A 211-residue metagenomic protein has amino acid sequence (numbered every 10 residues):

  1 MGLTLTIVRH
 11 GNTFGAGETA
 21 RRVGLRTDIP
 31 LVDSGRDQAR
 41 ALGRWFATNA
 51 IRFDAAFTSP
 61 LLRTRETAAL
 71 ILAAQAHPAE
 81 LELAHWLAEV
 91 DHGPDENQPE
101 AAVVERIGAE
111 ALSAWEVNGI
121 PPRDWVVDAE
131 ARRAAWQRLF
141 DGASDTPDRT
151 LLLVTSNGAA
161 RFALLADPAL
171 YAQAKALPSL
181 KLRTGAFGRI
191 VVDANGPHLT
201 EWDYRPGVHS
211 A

Functional and structural regions predicted by a protein language model:
M1-G2, V90-A102, P147-R149, L165-A211: Acidic, low-complexity terminal tails and accessory targeting/binding regions of phosphate-metabolizing enzymes
L5, R149-T155: Generic beta-sheet signal
T6, E82-A84, T200: General small-molecule cofactor/ligand-binding pocket signal
R9-E66, I71, D124-A134: Loop-to-helix element that buttresses phosphate recognition and phosphoryl-transfer chemistry
G11, N157-G158: Active-site metal-binding loops of divalent metal-dependent hydrolases
A41-S113: Phosphate-coordination/substrate-recognition cap region in phosphate-metabolizing enzymes
N49-R52, G142-R149: Glycine-rich phosphate-binding loop signature in dinucleotide/nucleotide-binding domains
I107-E130: Short glycine/proline- and acidic residue-enriched helix-loop micro-motifs that form flexible lids or anion-recognition
